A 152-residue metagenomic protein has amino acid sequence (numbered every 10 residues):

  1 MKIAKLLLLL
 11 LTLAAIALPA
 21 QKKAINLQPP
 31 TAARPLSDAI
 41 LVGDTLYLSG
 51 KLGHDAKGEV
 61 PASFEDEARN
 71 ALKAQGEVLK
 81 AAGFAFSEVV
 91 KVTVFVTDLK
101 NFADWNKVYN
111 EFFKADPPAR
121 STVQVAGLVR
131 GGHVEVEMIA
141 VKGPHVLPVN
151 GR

Functional and structural regions predicted by a protein language model:
I3-K73, E77-V90, V96-R152: N-terminal presequence-like segments and the immediate start of the first folded domain
